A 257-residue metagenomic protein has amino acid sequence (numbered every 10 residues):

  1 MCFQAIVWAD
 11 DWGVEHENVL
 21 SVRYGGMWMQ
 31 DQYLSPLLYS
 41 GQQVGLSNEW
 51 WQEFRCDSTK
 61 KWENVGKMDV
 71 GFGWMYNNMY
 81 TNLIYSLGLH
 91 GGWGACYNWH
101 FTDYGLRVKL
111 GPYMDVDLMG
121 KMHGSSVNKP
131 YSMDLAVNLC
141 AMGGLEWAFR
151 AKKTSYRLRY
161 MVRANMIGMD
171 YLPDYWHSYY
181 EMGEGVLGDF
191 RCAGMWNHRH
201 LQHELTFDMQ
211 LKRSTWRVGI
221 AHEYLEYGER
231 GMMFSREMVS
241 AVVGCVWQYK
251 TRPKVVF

Functional and structural regions predicted by a protein language model:
W8-K67: Short glycine/proline- and aromatic-enriched beta-strand/turn motifs that initiate or cap beta-hairpins
D10-E15, E53-N64, W99-V108, R150-R157 (+2 more regions): Short loop/turn motifs that connect adjacent beta-strands in outer-membrane beta-barrel proteins
H16, L38-L46, W62, L83-G91 (+4 more regions): Residues that define the transmembrane beta-barrel architecture of outer-membrane proteins
N18-G26, G66-W74, L110-G120, Y160-M166 (+1 more regions): Transmembrane beta-barrel strands of outer-membrane/channel proteins
V22, L46-C56, L89-W99, P112 (+4 more regions): Residues on the lipid-exposed face of transmembrane beta-strands in outer-membrane beta-barrel proteins
Q30-S40, M75-L83, S126-S132, G188-A193 (+2 more regions): Extracellular loop and loop/strand-boundary signature of outer-membrane beta-barrel proteins
N128-R213: Outer-membrane beta-barrel transmembrane domain signature
Y160-R163, Y171-P173, R191-F257: Predominantly the C-terminal beta-signal and adjacent terminal strand-loop region of outer-membrane beta-barrel
